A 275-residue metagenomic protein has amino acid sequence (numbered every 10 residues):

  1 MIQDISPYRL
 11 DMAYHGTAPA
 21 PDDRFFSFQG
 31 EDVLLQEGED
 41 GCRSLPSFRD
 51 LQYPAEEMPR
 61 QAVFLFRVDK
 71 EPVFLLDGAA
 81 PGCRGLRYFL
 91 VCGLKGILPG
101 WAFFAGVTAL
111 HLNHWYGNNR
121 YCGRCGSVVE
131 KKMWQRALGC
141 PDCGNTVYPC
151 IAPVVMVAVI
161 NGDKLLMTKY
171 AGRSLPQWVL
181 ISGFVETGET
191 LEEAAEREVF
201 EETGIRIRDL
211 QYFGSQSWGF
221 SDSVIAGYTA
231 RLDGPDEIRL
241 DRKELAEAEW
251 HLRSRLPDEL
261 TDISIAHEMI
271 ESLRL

Functional and structural regions predicted by a protein language model:
M1-N119, E130, S174-W178, F220 (+1 more regions): Nudix hydrolase/Nudix homology domain
L34, A137-L180, F184, R206-I207 (+1 more regions): N-terminal strand-loop-strand
F64-V68, L138-C140, V159, S217-W218: Short acidic-hydrophobic surface loop/beta-edge motif
T108-A158: Cys/His-rich short segments
V155, V224-A226, A246: Change "...and in nucleic-acid phosphodiester-cleaving endonucleases..." to "...and in nucleic-acid processing enzymes
V179-F213, Y228: The catalytic Nudix box helix
Y212-S215, W250: Hydrophobic/anchoring residues in structured secondary elements
Q216-R239: Active-site-adjacent beta-strand/loop module that shapes the phosphate/pyrophosphate-binding cleft
